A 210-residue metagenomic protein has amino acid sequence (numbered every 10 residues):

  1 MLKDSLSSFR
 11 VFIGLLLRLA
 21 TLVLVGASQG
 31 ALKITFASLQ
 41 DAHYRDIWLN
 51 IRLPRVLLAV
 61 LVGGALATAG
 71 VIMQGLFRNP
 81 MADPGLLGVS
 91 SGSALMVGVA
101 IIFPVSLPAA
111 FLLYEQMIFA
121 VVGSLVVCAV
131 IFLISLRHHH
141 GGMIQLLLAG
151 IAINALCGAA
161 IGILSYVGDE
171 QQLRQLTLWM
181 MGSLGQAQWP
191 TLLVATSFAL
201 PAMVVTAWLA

Functional and structural regions predicted by a protein language model:
M1-A210: Alpha-helical transmembrane segments in inner-membrane proteins
